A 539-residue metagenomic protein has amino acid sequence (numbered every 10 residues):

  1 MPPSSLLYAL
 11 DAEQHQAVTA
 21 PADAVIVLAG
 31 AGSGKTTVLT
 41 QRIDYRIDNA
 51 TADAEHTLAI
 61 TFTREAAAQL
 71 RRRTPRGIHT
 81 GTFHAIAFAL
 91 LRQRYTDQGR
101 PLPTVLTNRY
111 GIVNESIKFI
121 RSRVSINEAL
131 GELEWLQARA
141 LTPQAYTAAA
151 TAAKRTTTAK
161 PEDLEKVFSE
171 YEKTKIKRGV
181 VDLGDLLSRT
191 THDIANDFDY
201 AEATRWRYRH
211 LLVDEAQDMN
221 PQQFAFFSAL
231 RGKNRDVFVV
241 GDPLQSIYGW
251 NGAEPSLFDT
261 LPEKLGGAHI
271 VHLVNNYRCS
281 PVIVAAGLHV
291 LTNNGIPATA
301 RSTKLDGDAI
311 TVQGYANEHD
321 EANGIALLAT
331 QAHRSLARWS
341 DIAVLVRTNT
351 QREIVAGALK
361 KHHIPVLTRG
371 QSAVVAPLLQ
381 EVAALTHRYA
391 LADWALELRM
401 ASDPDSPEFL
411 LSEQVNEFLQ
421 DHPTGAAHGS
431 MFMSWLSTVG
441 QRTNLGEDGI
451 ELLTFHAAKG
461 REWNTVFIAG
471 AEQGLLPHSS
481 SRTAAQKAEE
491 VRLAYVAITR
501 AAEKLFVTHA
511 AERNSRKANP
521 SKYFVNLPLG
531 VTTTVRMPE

Functional and structural regions predicted by a protein language model:
M1-P101, E202, A285-L288, T499: P-loop NTPase Walker
Y8-T19, D23-L28, A66, T158-T260 (+3 more regions): Conserved helicase NTPase motor core
P21, T96-V181, Y208: ATP-hydrolysis module of ASCE/P-loop NTPase motor domains, specifically the Walker B Asp-Glu catalytic pair
V27, S33-L39, G266-H269, N275-I364: Helicase P-loop NTPase motor core
T51-H56, R76-I78, Q93-L106, E115-S125 (+8 more regions): Short, polar/flexible loop-turn hinges at active-site or ligand-entry regions and domain interfaces
G77-R92, N108, H362-L385: Conserved beta-strand -> loop -> alpha-helix junction used to position metal-binding or nucleic-acid-contacting
H79-T82, D185, R189-T190, E447-F455: Conserved two-lobed SF2 helicase motor
A356-A358, H363, V375-R536: Conserved helicase C-terminal RecA-like lobe
